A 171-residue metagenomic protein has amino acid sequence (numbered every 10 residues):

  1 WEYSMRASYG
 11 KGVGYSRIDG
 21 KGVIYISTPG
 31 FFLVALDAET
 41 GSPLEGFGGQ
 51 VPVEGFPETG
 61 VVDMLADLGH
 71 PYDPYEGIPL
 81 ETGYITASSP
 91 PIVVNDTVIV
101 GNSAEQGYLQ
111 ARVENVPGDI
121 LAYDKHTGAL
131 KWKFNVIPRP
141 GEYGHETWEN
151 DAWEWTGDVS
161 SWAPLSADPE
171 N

Functional and structural regions predicted by a protein language model:
W1-M5, S42-L80, A129-I137, Y143-W155: Aromatic (tryptophan-biased) beta-strands that constitute blades/sheets of beta-rich domains
R6-F32, G83-Q110, P117-D119, A152-N171: Repeat-blade elements of multi-bladed beta-propeller folds
L36-A38, Q110-A111, E146: Short acidic, glycine/serine/threonine-rich loops at helix termini
L36-G41, N115-L130: Beta-propeller blade signature
A38-G46, W162-P164: Contiguous hydrophobic segments
Q106-Y108, R139-E142: Flexible loop/turn segments at secondary-structure boundaries
